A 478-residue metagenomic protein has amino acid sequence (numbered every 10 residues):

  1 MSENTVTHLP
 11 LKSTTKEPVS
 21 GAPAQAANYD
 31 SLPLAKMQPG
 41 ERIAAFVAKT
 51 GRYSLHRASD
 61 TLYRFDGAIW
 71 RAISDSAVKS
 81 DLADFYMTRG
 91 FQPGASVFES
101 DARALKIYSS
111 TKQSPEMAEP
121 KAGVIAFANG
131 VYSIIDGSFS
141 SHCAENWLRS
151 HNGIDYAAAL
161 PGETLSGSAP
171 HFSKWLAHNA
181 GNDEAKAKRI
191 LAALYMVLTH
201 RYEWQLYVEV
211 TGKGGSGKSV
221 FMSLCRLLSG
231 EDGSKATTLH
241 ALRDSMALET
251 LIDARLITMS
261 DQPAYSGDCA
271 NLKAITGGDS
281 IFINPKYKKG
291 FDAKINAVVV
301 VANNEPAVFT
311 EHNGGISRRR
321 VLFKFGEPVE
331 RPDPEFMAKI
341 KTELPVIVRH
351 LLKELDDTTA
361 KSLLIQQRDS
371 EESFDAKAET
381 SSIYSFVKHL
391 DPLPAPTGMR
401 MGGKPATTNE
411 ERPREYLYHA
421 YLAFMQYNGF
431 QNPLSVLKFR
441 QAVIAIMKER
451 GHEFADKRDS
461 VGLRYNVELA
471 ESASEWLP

Functional and structural regions predicted by a protein language model:
S2-E3: Conserved binding/recognition cores within well-folded domains
L9-A58, M87-P478: Feature primarily recognizes SF3-like P-loop helicase cores of small DNA viruses
L62-F65, I69-A83: Trp- and S/T/G-rich repeat-edge/linker motifs of beta-rich repeat architectures
